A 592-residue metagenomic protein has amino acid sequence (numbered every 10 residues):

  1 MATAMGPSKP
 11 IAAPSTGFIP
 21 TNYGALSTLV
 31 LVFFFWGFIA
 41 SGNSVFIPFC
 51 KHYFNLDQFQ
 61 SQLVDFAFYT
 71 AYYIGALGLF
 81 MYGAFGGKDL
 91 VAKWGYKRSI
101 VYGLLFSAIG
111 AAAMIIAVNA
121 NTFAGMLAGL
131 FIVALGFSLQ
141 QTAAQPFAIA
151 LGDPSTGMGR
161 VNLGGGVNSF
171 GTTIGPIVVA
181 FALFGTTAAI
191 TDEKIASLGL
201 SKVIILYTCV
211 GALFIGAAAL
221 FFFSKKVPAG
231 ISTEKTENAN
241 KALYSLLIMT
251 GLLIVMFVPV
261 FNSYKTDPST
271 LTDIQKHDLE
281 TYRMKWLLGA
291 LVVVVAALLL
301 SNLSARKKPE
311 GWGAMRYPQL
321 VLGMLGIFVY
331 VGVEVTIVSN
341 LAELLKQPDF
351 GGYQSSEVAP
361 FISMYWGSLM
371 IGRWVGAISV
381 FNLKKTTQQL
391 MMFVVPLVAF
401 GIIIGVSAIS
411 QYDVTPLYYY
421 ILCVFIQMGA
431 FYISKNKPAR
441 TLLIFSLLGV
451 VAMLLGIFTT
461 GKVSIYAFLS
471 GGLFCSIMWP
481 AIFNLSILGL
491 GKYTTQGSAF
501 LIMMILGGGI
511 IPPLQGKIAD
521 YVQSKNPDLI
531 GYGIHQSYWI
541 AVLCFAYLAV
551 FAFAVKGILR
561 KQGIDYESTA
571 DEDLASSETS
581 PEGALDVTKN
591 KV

Functional and structural regions predicted by a protein language model:
M1-W36, H52, N121, K307-W312: Cytosolic juxtamembrane N-terminal segment immediately preceding the first transmembrane helix of multi-pass
T3, V179-A188, T208-K235, Y244-D267 (+4 more regions): C-terminal membrane-cytosol helix-exit motif in multi-pass small-molecule transporters
G24-L56, A76-L79, G175, I337-L345 (+1 more regions): Extracytoplasmic
N43-I47, P176, A180, T250-W286 (+2 more regions): Extracytoplasmic gate region of multi-pass secondary transporters
Q62-D89, S363-G376, G507-I510: Central cavity-lining transmembrane alpha-helices of secondary-active solute carriers, predominantly the Major
L105-A120, F400-V414, M428-K435, L447-T460: C-terminal ends and interior cores of transmembrane alpha-helices in multi-pass membrane transporters/permeases
L139-T156, L341, S476-K492: Intracellular juxtamembrane helix-capping segments at the cytosolic ends of symmetry-related transmembrane helices
T156-A188, F214, M364, L369 (+1 more regions): Glycine-rich segments within core transmembrane alpha-helices of 12-TM secondary carriers
